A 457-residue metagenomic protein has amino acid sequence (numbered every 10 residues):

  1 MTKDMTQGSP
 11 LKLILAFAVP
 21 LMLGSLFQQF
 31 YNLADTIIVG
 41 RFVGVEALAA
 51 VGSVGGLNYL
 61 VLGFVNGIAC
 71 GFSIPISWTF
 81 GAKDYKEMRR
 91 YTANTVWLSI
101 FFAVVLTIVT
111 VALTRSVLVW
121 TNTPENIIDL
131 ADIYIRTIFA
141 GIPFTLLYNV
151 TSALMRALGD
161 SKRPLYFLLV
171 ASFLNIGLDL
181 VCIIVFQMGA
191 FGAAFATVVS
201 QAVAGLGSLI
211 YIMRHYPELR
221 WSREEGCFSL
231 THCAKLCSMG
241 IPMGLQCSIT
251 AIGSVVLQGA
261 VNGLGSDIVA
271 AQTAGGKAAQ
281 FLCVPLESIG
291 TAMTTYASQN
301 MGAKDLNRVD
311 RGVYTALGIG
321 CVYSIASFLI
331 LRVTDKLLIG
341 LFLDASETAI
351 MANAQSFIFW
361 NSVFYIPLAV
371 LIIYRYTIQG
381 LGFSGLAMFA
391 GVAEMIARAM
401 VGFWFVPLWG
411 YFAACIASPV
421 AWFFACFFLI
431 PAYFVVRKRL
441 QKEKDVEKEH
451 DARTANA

Functional and structural regions predicted by a protein language model:
M1-A18, I76-G141, V185-I241, A297-F364 (+1 more regions): Short alpha-helical transmembrane segments in multi-pass integral membrane proteins
Q7, L11-F30, A34, L57 (+8 more regions): Residue-level signal for short hydrophobic patches within transmembrane helices of multi-pass membrane transporters
A16-D35, T137, Y148, A171 (+4 more regions): Transmembrane helical elements of multi-pass membrane transporters/channels
L21, S25, I37, I74 (+16 more regions): Transmembrane alpha-helix boundary and packing residues in multipass membrane permease domains and related
L26, F30-A49, L118-E125, V181-M188 (+6 more regions): Helix-terminus/linker motif at the lipid-water interface of multi-pass membrane proteins
L48-I108, T145-P164, Q258, A271-D335 (+2 more regions): Small-residue-rich hydrophobic transmembrane alpha-helices
L60-G63, N175-L180, G205-L209, F281-V284 (+3 more regions): Hydrophobic transmembrane alpha-helices of multi-pass small-molecule transporters
A69, T137-R156, P164-S172, A193-S208 (+4 more regions): Short runs within selected transmembrane alpha-helices of multi-pass transporters and secretion channels
